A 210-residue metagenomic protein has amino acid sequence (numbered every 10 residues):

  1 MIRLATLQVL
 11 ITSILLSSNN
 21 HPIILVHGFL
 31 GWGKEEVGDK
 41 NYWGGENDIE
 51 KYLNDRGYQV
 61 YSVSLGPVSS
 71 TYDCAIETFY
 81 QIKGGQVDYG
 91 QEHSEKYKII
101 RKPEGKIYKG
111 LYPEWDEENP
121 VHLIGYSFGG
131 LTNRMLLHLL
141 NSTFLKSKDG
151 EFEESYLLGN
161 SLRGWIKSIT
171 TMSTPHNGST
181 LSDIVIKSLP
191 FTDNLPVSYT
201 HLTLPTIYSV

Functional and structural regions predicted by a protein language model:
L4-S13: Sec-dependent N-terminal signal peptides
L15-S17: Sec/Tat signal peptide C-region and signal peptidase I cleavage site
N20-V121: Active-site catalytic motif of lipid deacylating hydrolases and related acyltransferases
G31-W32, V68, L131, N177 (+1 more regions): Active-site loop signature of alpha/beta-hydrolase-fold enzymes
K34-E35, T71, R134, T180 (+1 more regions): Active-site-proximal flexible loops/turns
F79, Y89, S94-L202: Serine-dependent carboxylesterase/thioesterase catalytic core of lipase-like alpha/beta-hydrolase/SGNH enzymes
L204-V210: Single conserved hydrophobic/aromatic residue that forms the stacking wall/gate of nucleotide- or nucleobase-binding
